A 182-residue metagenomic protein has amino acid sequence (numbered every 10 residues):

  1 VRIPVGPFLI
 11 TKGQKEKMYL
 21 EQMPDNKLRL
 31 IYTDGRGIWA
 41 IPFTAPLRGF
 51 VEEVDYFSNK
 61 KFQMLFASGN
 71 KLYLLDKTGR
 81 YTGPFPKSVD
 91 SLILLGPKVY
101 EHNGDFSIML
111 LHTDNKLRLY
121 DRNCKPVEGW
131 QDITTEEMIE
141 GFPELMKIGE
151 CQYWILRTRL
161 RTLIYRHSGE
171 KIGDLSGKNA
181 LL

Functional and structural regions predicted by a protein language model:
V1-I3, R36-F43, T82-S91, P126-T135 (+1 more regions): Aromatic (tryptophan-biased) beta-strands that constitute blades/sheets of beta-rich domains
R2-L9, A45-D55, D90-Y100, E136-K147 (+1 more regions): Repeated scaffold domains used in trafficking and secretory/extracellular systems, primarily beta-propellers
R2-N26: Beta-strand-rich domains and repeat architectures in extracellular enzymes and scaffolds, especially beta-propellers
I10-K17, Y56-Q63, Y100-S107, M146-Y153: Acidic, glycine-anchored loop motifs typical of Ca2+
Y19-Q22, M64-A67, I108-L111, W154-R157: Conserved beta-strand element within WD40/beta-propeller blades
P24-R29, G69-Y73, T113-R118, R159-L163: Loop/turn residues immediately N-terminal
Y32-D34, D76-R80, D121-K125, R166-E170: Short loop/turn segments that connect beta-strands within beta-propeller blades
K60, P84-F85, D105, H112-D114 (+6 more regions): Trp/Gly-enriched beta-strand/coil motifs that build multi-repeat beta-propeller-like domains and related W-rich binding
